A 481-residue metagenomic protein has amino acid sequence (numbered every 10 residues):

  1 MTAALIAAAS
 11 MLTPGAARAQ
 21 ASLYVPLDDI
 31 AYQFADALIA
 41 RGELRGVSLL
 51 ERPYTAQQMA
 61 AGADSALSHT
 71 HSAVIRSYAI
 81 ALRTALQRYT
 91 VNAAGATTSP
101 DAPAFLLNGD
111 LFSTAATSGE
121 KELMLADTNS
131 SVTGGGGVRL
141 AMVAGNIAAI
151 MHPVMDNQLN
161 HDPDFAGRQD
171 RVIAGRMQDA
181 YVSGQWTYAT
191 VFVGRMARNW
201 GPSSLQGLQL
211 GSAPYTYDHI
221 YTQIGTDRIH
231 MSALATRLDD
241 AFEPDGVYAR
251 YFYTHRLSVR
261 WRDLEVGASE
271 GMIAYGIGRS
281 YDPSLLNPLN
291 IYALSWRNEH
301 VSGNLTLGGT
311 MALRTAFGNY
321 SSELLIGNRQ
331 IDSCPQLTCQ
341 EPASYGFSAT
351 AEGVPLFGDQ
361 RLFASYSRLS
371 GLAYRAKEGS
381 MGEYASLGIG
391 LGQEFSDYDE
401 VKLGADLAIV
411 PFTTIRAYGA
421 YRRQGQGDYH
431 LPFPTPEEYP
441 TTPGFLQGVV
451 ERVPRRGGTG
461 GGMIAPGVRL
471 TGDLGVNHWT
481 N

Functional and structural regions predicted by a protein language model:
T2-T13: Bacterial N-terminal signal peptides
T13-A19: Sec/Tat signal peptide C-region and signal peptidase I cleavage site
A19-R41: Short N-terminal segments immediately surrounding and downstream of signal-peptide cleavage
S22, R41-L50, Y54-Q57, G62 (+8 more regions): Outer-membrane beta-barrel channel domains
G109-L111, I291-Y292, N481: Short, hydrophobic/proline-enriched secondary-structure or compact coil segments at domain edges
N199, H219-L391, F395-L403, A408 (+3 more regions): Signature for the C-terminal beta-barrel architecture of outer-membrane proteins
M463-N481: Predominantly the C-terminal beta-signal and adjacent terminal strand-loop region of outer-membrane beta-barrel
